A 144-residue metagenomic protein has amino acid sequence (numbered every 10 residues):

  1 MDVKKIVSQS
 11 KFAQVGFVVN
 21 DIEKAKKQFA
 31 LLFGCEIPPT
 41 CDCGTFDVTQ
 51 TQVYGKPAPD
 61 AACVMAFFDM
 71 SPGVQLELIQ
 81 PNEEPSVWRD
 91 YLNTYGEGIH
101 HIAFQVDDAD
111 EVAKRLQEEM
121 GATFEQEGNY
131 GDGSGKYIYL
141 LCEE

Functional and structural regions predicted by a protein language model:
D2-K4, F12-A13: Short, recurring structural edge motifs at helix starts
I6-S10, V18-P72, E111-S134, I138-L141: Core segments of cupin and vicinal oxygen chelate
F12-V15, H100-I102: Short active-site oxyanion
G73-E84: Ordered, amphipathic secondary-structure segments that act as subunit-interaction surfaces in large macromolecular
E83-E84, W88-K114: Long, charged/polar, surface-exposed segments that mediate recognition or autoinhibition
E144: Non-cytosolic coordination micro-motifs
